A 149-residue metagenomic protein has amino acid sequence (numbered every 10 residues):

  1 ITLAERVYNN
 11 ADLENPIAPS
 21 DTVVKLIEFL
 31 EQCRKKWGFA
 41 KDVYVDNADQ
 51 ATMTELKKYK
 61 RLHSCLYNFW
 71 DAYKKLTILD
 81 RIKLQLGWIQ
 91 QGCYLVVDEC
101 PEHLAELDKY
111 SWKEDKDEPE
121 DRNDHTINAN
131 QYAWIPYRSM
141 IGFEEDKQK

Functional and structural regions predicted by a protein language model:
I1-D121, M140: Mg2+-dependent endonuclease catalytic cores in nucleic-acid-processing enzymes, primarily RNase H-like
H125: Histidine-centered active-site/metal-ligand motif
R138-K149: Acidic two-metal-ion nuclease catalytic site recognized across multiple nuclease folds, prominently DnaQ/RNase D-T
